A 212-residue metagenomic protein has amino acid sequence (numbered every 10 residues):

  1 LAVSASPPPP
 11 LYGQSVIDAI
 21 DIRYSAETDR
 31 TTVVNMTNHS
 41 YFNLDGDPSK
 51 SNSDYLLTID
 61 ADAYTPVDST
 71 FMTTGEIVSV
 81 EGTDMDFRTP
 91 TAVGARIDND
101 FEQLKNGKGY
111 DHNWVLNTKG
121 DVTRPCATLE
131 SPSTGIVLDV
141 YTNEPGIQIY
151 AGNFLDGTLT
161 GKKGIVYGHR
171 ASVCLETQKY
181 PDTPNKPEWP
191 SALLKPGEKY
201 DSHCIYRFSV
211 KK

Functional and structural regions predicted by a protein language model:
L1-K212: An exposed, glycine/acidic-rich loop-and-rim segment of catalytic or binding clefts
